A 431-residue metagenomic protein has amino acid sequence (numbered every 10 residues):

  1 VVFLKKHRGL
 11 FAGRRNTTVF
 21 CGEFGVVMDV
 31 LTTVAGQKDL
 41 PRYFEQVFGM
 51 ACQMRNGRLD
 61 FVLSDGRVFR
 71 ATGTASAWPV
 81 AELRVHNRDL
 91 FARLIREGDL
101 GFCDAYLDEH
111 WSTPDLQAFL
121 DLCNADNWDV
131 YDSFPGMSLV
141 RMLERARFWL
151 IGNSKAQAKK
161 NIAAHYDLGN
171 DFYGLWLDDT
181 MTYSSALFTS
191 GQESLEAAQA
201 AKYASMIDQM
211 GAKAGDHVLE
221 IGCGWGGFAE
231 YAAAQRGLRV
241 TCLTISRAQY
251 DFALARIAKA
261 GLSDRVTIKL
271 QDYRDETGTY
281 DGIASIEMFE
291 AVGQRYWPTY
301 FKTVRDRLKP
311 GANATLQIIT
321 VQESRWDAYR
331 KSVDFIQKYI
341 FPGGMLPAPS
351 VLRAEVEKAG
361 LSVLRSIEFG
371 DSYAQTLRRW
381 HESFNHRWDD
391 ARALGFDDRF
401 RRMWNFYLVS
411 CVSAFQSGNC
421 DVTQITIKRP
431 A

Functional and structural regions predicted by a protein language model:
N16-Q199, S205, A212: Feature captures hydrophobic
A214-G222: Conserved class I S-adenosyl-L-methionine
W225-R236: Conserved SAM-binding loop of SAM-dependent methyltransferases across substrates and taxa, primarily the Class I
A253-L254: Conserved SAM-binding loop
R274-I283: A short acidic, Gly/Pro-enriched loop at the edge of an enzyme's catalytic core that lines a small-molecule cofactor
P298-P310: A short glycine-rich, Lys/Arg-flanked "PGG" loop and its adjoining helix->strand segment in the class I
G311-I319: Conserved beta-strand signature within the Rossmann-like core of class I S-adenosyl-L-methionine
I319-A431: Substrate-binding/catalytic lobe of Class I Rossmann-like enzymes that use SAM or dcSAM, i.e., the mid-to-C-terminal
